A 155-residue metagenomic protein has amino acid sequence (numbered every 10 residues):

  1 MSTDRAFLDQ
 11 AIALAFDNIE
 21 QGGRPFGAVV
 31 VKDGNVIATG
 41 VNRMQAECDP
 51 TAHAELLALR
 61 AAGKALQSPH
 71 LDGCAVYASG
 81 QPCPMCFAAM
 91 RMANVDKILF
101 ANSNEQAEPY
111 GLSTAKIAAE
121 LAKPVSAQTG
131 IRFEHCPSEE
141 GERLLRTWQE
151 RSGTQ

Functional and structural regions predicted by a protein language model:
M1-N18, P82, A89-Q155: Zinc-dependent deaminase
D4, L8, A46-A61: Acidic helix/loop or adjacent segment enriched in Glu/Asp that either coordinates divalent metal
A11, A15-N18, A28, A54 (+1 more regions): Small-residue (primarily alanine) positions within well-ordered alpha-helices, especially packing/interaction faces
G22-F26, D72: Short, basic and Ser/Thr-rich N-terminal targeting/leader segments
F26-G34: Short beta-strand scaffold segments in enzyme catalytic cores
I37-M44: Short beta->alpha transition motifs characteristic of CBS
M44, A78, N102: Residues that line or immediately flank small-molecule/substrate-binding pockets and catalytic motifs
A52, L56-A93: Helix-adjacent hinge/juxtasegments
